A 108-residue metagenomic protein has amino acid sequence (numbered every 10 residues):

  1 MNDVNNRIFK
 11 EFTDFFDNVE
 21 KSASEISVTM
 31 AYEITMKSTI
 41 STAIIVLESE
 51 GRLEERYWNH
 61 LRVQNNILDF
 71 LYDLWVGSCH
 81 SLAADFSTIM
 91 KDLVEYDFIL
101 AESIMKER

Functional and structural regions predicted by a protein language model:
M1-R108: Acidic interaction surfaces
